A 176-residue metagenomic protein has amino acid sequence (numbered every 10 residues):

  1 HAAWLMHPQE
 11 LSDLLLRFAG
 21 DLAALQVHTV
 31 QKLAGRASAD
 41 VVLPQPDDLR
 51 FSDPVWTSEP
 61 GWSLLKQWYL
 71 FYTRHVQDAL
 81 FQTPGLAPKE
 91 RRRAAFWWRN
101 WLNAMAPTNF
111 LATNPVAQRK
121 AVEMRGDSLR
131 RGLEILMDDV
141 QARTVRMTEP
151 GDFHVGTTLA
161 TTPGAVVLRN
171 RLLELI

Functional and structural regions predicted by a protein language model:
H1-L173: Amphipathic, low-complexity, repeat-rich surface-exposed segments
I176: Conserved beta-strand in the GNAT
